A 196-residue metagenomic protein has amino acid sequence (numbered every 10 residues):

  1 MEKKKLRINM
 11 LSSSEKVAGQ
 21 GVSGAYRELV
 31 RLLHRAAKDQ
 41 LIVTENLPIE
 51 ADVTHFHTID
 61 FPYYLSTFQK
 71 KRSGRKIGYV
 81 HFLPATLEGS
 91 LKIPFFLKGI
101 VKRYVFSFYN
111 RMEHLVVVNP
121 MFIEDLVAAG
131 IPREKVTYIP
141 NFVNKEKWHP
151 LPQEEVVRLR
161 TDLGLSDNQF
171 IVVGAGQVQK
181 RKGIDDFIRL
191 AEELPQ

Functional and structural regions predicted by a protein language model:
S14, G21-H34: Short amphipathic alpha-helix
T44-Y63, I77: Short N-terminal targeting/anchoring amphipathic segment
V53-H55, Q69-E88, V116: Active-site proximal beta-strand in glycosyltransferases
F96-L115: Membrane-proximal helix-turn-helix segments that form the acceptor-binding/catalytic region of lipid-linked
R111-P120, T137: A short beta-strand/loop micro-motif in the catalytic core of glycosyltransferases that engages the nucleotide-sugar
M121, F142: Carbohydrate-associated surface elements
H149-L165: A short helix/loop element that forms part of the nucleotide-sugar donor recognition site in Leloir-type
R160, S166-K182, I188-E192: Conserved donor-binding/catalytic core segment of Leloir-type glycosyltransferases
